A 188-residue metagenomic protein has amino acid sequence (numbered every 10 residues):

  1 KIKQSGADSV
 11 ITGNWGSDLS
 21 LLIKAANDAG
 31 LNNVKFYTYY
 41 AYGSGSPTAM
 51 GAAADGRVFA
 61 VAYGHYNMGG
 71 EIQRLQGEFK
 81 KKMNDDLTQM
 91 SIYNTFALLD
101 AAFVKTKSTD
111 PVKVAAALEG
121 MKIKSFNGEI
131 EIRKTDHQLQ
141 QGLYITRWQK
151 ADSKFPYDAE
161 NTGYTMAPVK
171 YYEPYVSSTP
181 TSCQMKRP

Functional and structural regions predicted by a protein language model:
K1-P188: Extracytosolic ligand-binding ectodomains
